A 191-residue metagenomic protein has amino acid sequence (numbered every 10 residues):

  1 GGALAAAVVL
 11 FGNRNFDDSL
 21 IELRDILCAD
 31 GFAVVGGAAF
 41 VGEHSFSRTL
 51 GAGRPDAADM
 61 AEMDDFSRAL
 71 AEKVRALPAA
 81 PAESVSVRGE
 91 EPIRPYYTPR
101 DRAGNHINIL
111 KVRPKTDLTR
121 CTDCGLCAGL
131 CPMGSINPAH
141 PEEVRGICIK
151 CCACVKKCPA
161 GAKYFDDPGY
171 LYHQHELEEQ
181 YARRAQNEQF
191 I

Functional and structural regions predicted by a protein language model:
G1-G2, L110, D117, V144: Residue-level preference for short coil/turn positions at secondary-structure junctions
G1-I107, D166-I191: FMN-binding flavodoxin-like domain, especially the glycine-rich phosphate-binding loop
R14-N15, I109, T119, G146: Residues that cap or flank secondary-structure elements
P92-M133: Acidic, Ser/Thr-rich low-complexity intrinsically disordered segments
L110, P114-D117, K163, E188-I191: Generic preference for hydrophobic/aromatic residues in regular secondary structure cores
T116, T122-E143, I147-I149, A153-L171: Iron-sulfur cluster-binding cysteine motifs and their immediate structural context in ferredoxin-like electron-transfer
